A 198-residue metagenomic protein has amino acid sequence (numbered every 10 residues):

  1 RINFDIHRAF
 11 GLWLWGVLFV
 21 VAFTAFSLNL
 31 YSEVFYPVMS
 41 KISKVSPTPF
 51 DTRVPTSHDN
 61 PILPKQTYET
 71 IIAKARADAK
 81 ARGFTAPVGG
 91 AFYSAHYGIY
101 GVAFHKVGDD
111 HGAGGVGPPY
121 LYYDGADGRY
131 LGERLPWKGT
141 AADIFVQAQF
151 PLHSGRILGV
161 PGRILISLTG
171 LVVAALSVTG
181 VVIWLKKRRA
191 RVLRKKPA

Functional and structural regions predicted by a protein language model:
R1-A198: Conserved histidines in hydrophobic membrane contexts and catalytic metal-binding motifs
